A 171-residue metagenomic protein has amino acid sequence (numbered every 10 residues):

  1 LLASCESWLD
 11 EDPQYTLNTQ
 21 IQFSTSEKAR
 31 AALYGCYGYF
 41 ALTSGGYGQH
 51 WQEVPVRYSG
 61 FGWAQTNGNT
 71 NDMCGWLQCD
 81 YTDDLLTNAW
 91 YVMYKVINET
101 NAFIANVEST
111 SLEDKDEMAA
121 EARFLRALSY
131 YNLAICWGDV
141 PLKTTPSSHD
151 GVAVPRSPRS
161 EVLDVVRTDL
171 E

Functional and structural regions predicted by a protein language model:
C5-E121, L125-D164: Short acidic-aromatic linear motifs embedded in glycine-rich loops, typified by GG[WY][YF]DAGD(H) and related
L133, L170-E171: Long, well-ordered core segments of solenoidal/helical folds
